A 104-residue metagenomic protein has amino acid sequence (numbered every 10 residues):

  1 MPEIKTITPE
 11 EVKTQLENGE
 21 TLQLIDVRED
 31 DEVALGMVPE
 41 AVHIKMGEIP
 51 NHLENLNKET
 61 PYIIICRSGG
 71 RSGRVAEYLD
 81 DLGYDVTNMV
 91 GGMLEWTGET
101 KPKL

Functional and structural regions predicted by a protein language model:
M1-L22, E29-P61, G70-L104: Rhodanese-like catalytic fold shared by cysteine-dependent sulfurtransferases and DSP/PTP-type phosphatases
I65: Short, surface-exposed ligand- or partner-binding patches at beta-edge/loop junctions that are enriched in aromatics
